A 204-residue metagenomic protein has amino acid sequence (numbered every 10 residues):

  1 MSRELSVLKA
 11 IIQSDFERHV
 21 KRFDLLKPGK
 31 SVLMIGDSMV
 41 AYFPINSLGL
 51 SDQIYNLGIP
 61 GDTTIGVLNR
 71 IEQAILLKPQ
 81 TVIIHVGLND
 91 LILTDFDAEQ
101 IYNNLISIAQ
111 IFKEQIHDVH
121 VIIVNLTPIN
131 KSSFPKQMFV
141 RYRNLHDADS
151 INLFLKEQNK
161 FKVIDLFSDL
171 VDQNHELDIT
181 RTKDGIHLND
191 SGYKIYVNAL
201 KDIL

Functional and structural regions predicted by a protein language model:
M1-L33, I45, L50, L77 (+4 more regions): N-terminal secretory targeting modules
I35, A41-G49, I65-N103, I122 (+1 more regions): Oxyanion-hole/transition-state-stabilizing segment in secreted/luminal serine hydrolases and related acyltransferases
D52-G66: A short beta-strand-loop structural module common to alpha/beta enzyme folds
N56-I59, L88-Y102, K136-N144, D184-G185: Surface-exposed cleft-lining segments at the edges of enzyme active sites
V67, I71, T180-L204: Histidine-centered active-site loop/cap adjacent to the catalytic His in serine esterases/O-acetyl transfer systems
I71, L105-A109, N152: Generic structural signal for well-ordered alpha-helices, preferentially at hydrophobic/aromatic core positions
I116-H120: A short helix->loop->beta-strand "cap" motif at the edges of active sites that frequently abuts
K131-L166: Substrate-gating cap/lid alpha-helix
